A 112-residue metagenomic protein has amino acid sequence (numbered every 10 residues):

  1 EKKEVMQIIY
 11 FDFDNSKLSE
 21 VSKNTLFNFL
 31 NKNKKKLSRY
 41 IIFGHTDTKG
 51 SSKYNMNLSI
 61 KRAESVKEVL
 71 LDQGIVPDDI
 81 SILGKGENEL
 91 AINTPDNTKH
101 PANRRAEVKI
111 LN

Functional and structural regions predicted by a protein language model:
E1-V5: Pro/Ala/Gly-rich low-complexity, hydrophilic intrinsically disordered segments
M6, L37, N103: Short coil/loop residues immediately preceding or within conserved phosphate-binding loops of NTP-utilizing enzyme
Q7-D12, T48-S52: A short, mixed-charge helix-start or loop-turn motif at secondary-structure junctions
Y10-G44, E64-D72, V76-P77, V108-N112: Periplasmic peptidoglycan-binding/anchoring modules of Gram-negative envelope and division proteins
H45-N112: Periplasmic OmpA-like peptidoglycan-binding domain that tethers envelope proteins to the cell wall
